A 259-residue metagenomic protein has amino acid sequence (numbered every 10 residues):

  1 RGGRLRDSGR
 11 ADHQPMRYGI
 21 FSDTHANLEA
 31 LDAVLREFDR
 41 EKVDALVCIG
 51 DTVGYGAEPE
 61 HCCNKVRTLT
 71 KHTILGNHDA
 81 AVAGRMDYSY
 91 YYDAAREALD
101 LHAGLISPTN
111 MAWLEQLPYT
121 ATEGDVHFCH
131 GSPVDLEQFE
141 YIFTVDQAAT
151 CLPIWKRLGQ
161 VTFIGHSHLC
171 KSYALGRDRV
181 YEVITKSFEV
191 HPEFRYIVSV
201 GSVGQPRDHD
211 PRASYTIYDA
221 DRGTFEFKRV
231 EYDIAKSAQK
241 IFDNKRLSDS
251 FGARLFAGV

Functional and structural regions predicted by a protein language model:
R10-L69: N-terminal active-site segment of His-dependent metallophosphoesterases
M16-G19, A121-F128, P192-Y196: Beta-strand-turn-beta hairpins that frame and shape the catalytic cleft of phosphate-ester-processing enzymes
F21-S22, L46-D51, H72-N77, V161-H166 (+1 more regions): Active-site neighborhood of phospho(di)ester-bond hydrolases with catalytic His/Asp-centered motifs
H25-A30, G54-G56, H78-A83, V134-L136 (+2 more regions): Active-site environment of divalent metal-dependent phosphoester hydrolases
C62, T68-D135, F139-L158: Active-site neighborhood of divalent metal-dependent phosphoester bond hydrolases
T120-T122, C170-A174, S214-Y218: Short beta-strand scaffold segments in enzyme catalytic cores
Q147-T162, S167-S187, R195: Anionic-ligand binding region
R177-V259: Acidic, His/Gly-rich catalytic cores of divalent-metal-dependent hydrolytic chemistry
